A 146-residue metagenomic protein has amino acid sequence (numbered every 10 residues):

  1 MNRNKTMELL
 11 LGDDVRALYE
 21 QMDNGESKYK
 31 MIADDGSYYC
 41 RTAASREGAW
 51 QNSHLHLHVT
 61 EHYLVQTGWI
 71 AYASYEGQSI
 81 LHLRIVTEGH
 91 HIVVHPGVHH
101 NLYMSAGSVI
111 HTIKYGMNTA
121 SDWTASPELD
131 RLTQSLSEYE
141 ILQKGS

Functional and structural regions predicted by a protein language model:
M1-C40, W50-N52, I141-S146: A short, N-terminal "cap"/entry segment at the start of jelly-roll beta-barrel domains of the cupin/DSBH fold
N2, N101-S146: Double-stranded beta-helix
K30-I32, Q51-L57, S74, L83-R84 (+1 more regions): Short histidine-centered beta-strand/loop micro-motifs that create catalytic or ligand/metal-coordination sites
A33-G36, E47-V65, S79: A short beta-loop-beta micro-motif enriched in histidine and acidic residues
S45-A49, E88-G89, H95-G97, G107: Tight coil/turn sites that cap or link beta-strands
S53, Y72-A73, V94, H99-S105 (+1 more regions): Short beta-strand His + acidic residue motifs that chelate non-heme Fe in jelly-roll/DSBH and cupin folds
E76-P96: Short acidic-glycine-tyrosine-enriched beta hairpin
